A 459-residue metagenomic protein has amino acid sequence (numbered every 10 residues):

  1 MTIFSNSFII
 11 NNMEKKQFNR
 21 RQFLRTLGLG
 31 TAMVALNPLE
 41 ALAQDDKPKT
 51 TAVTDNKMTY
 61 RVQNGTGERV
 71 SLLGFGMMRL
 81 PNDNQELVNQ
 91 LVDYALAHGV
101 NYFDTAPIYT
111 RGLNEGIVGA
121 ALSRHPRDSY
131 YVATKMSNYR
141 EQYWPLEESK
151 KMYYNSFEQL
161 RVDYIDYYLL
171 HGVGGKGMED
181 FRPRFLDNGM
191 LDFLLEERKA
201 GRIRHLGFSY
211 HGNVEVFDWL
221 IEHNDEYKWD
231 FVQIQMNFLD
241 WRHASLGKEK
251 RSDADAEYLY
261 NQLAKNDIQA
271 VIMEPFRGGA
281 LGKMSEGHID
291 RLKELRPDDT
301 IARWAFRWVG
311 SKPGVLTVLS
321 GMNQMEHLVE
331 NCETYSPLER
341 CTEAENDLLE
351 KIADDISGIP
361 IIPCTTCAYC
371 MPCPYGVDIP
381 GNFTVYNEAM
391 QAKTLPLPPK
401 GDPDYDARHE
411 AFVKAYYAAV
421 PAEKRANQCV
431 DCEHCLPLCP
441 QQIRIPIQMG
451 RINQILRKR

Functional and structural regions predicted by a protein language model:
T2-A43: N-terminal export signals
K15-L24, C370, C429-C435: Twin-arginine (Tat) signal peptide motif
L39-L73: C-terminal segment of N-terminal export signals and the immediately downstream linker at the start of the mature
N64-G67, G119-R127, F157-R161, I221-Y227 (+1 more regions): Acidic (Asp/Glu)-rich catalytic clusters
D83-A95, P145-Q159, V214-I221, I301-F306: Short, acidic/polar
T105-A121, M178: Glycine-rich, proline-tolerant flexible connector loops at the mouths of alpha/beta enzymes
L160-D180: Active-site groove signature of glycoside hydrolases
V173-T384, Q391-F412, P437, I447: Beta/alpha (TIM)-barrel catalytic core signal, keyed to glycine-rich beta->alpha loops juxtaposed to Asp/Glu that bind
